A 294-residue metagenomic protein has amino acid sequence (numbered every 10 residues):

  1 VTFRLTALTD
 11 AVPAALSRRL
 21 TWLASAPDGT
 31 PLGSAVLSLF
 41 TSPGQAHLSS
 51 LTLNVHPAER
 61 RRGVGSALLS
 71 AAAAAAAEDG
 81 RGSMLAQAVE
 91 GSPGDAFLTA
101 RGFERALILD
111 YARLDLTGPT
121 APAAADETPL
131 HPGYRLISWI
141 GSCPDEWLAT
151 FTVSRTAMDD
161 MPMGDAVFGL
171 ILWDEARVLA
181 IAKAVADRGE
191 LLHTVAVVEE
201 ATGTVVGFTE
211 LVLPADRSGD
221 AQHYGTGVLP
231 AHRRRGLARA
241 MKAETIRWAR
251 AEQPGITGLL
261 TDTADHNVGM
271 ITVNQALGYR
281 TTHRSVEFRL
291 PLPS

Functional and structural regions predicted by a protein language model:
V1-A11, G118-D145, M163, S294: Conserved N-terminal entry element of GNAT/NAT acetyltransferase domains
V1-P27, P31-V36, L170-T194: Active-site rim helix/loop that mediates acceptor-substrate recognition in acyltransferases
R19, L23, T30-L39, S50-T52 (+3 more regions): Conserved beta-strand in the GNAT
L39-S42, L85-V89, E104-T117, Q275-L292: Conserved catalytic-core motifs of GNAT/GCN5-like acyltransferases
T52-R61, V198, G225-R234: A short, internal acetyl-CoA/4′-phosphopantetheine-binding micro-motif in the GNAT/acyltransferase core
R61-A74, A100, V228, R234-R247 (+2 more regions): Conserved acetyl-CoA-binding loop-helix of GNAT-fold acetyltransferases
A76-E90, A249-D262: Conserved GNAT acetyl-CoA-binding A-motif
L130-G219: Flexible, substrate/cofactor-facing loop regions flanked by secondary structure within enzyme catalytic domains
